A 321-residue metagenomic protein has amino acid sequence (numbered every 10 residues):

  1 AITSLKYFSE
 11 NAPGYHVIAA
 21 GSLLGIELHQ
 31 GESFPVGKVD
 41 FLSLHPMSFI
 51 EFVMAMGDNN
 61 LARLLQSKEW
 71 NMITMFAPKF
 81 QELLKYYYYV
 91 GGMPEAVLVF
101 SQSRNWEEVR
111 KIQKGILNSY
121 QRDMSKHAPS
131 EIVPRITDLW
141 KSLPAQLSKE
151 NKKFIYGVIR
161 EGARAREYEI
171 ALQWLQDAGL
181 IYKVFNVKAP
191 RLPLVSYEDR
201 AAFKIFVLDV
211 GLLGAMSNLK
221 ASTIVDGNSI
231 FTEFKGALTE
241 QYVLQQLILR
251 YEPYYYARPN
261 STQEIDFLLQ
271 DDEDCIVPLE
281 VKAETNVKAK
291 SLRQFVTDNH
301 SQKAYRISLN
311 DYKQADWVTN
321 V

Functional and structural regions predicted by a protein language model:
I2-G25: Conserved catalytic/switch belt of AAA+ P-loop NTPases
F8-Y15, S33-G37, Q270-D271: Conserved catalytic network of the ASCE P-loop NTPase/AAA+ motor domain
S22, L28-S148: Interdomain motor-coupling "hinge/lid" segment immediately C-terminal to the ATP-binding subdomain of NTP-driven enzymes
S22-E27, P46-I50, K188, L212-L213 (+2 more regions): Conserved nucleotide-binding/hydrolysis micro-motifs of P-loop NTPases
M93, L98-D271: Accessory nucleic acid-recognition modules appended to NTPase machines
C275-V277, K303: Structural motif
V277-A283: Terminal-proximal interaction/regulatory segments of ATP-powered molecular machines
A283-N320: Catalytic cores of nucleic-acid endonucleases
